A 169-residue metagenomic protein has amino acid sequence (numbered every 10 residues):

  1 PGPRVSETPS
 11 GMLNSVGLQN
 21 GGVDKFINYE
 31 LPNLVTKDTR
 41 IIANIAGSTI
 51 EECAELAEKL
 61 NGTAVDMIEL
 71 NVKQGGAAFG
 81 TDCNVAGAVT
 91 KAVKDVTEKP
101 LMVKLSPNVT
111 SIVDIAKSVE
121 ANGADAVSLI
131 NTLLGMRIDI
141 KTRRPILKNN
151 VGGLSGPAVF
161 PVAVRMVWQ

Functional and structural regions predicted by a protein language model:
P1-T39: Glycine-rich, positively charged N-terminal anion/phosphate-binding segment
N28, T36, S48-Q169: Alpha/beta enzyme core
